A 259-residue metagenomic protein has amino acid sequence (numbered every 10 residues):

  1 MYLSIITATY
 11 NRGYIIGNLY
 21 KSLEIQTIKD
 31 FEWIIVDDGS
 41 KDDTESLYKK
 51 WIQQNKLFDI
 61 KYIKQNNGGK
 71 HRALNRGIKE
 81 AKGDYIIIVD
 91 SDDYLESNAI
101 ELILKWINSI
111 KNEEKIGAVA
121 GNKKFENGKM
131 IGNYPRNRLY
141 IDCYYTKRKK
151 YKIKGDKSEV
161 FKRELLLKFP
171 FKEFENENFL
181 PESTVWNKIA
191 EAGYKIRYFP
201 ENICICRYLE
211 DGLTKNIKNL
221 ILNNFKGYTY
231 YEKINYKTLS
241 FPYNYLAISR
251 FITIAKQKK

Functional and structural regions predicted by a protein language model:
N11-I25: Short, well-formed alpha-helical segments that are part of the catalytic scaffolds of diverse glycosyltransferases
S22, D37-L47, D90: A conserved acidic beta->alpha catalytic loop
F31-G39, K61-Q65: Short beta-strand/loop segment that forms part of the nucleotide-sugar
Q65-A81: Glycine-rich, basic loop-to-helix element that forms the pyrophosphate-binding segment of sugar-nucleotide handling
I86: Short aromatic/hydrophobic "clamp" motif used to bind/position activated sugar donors
N98-N133: Conserved donor NDP-sugar-binding/catalytic core segment of glycosyltransferases
G132-T214: Conserved nucleotide-sugar donor-binding catalytic segment
I203-C206, N216-P242: Catalytic core of nucleotide-sugar-dependent glycosyltransferases
